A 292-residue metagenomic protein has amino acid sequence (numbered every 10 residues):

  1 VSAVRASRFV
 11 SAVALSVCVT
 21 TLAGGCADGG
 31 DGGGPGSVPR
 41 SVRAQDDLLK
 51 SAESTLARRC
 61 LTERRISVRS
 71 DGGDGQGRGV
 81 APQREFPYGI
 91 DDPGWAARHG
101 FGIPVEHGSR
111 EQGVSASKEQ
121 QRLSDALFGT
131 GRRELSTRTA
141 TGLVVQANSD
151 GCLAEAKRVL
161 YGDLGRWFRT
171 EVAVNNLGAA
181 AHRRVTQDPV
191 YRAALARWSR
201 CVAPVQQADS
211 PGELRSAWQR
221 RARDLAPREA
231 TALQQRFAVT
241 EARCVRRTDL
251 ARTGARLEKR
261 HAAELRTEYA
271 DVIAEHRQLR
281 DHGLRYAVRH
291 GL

Functional and structural regions predicted by a protein language model:
V1-G29: Secretory targeting and sorting signals
C26-L292: Cell-envelope/extracellular polymer assembly enzymes that use nucleotide-activated donors
